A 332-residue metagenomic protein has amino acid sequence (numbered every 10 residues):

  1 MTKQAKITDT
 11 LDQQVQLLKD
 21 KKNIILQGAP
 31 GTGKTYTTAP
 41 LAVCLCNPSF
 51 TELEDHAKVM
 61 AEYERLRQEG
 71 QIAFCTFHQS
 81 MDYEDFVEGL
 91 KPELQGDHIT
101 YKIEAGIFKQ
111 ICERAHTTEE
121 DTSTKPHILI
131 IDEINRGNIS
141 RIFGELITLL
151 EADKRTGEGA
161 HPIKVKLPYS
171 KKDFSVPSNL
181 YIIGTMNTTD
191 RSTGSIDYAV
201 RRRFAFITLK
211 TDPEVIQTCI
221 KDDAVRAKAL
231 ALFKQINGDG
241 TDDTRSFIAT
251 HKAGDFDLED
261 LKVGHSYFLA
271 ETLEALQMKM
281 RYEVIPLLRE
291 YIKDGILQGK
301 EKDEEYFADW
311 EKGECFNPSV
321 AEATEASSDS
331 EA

Functional and structural regions predicted by a protein language model:
M1-A332: C-terminal regulatory/interaction module of P-loop NTP-utilizing enzymes
